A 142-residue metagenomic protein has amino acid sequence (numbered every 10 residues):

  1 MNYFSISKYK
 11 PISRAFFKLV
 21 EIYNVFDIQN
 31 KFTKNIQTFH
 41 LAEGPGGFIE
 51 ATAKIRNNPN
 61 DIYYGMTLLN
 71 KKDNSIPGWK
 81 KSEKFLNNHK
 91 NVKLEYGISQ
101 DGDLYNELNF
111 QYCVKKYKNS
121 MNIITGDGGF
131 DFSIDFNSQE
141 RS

Functional and structural regions predicted by a protein language model:
M1-N35, P45-I55: Class I SAM-dependent methyltransferase Rossmann-like catalytic core, especially the SAM/SAH-binding loop
I28-N30, G46-E50, N58, K71-I76 (+1 more regions): Eukaryotic short linear interaction motifs
N35, N60, N119-M121: Local beta-strand N-terminus motif with an aromatic residue
T38-A42: Class I SAM-dependent methyltransferase core
D61-L69: Conserved SAM-binding motif I beta-strand of class I
L68-G128: S-adenosyl-L-methionine
Q139-S142: Glycine-rich S-adenosyl-L-methionine
